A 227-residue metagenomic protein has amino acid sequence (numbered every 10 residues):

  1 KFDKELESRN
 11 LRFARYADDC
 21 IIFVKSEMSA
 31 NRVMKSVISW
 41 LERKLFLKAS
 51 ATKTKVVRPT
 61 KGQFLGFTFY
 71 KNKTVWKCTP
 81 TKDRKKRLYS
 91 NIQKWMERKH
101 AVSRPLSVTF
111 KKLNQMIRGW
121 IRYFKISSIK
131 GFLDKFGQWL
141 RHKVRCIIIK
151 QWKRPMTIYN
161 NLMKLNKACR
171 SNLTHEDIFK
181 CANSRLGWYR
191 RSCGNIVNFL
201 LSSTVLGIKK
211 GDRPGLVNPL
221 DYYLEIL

Functional and structural regions predicted by a protein language model:
K1-L227: Non-catalytic terminal/accessory segments
